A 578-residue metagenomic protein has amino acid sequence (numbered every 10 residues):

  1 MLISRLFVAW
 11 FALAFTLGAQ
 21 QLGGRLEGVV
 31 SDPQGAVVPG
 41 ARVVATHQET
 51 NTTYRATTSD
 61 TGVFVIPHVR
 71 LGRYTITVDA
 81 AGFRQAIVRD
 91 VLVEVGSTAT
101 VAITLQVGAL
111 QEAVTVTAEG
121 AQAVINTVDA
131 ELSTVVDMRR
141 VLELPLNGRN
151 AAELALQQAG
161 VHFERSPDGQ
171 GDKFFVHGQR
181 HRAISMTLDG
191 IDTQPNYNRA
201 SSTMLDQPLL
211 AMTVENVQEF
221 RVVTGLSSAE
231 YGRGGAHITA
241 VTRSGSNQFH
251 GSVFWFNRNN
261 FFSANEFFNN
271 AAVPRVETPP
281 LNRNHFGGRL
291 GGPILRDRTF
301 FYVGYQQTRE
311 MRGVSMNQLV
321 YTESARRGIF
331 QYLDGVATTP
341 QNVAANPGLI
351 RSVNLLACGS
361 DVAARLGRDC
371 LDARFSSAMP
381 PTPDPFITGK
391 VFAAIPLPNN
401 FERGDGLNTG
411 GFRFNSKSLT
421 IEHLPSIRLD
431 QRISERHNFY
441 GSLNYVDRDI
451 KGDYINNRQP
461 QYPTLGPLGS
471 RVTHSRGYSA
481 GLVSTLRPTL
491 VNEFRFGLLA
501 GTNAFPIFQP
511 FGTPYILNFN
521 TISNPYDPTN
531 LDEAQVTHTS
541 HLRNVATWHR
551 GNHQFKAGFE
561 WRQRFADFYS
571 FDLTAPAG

Functional and structural regions predicted by a protein language model:
L2-F7, F11-E131, D137, R436 (+1 more regions): Periplasm-facing N-terminal accessory domains of Gram-negative outer-membrane beta-barrel systems
L22, V37, T50, R70-G72 (+8 more regions): Residue-level preference for beta-strand/loop junctions
T46, P67, D79-A81, R89 (+7 more regions): Surface-exposed loop and edge beta-strand positions of immunoglobulin-like domains
E112, A121-R165, G169-K173, G178-Y231 (+8 more regions): Acidic, glycine-rich flexible loop segments
D449, Q459-P460, T529, K556-G578: Signature of Gram-negative outer-membrane beta-barrel scaffolds
L517-H541, Y569: His/Cys-centered metal/cofactor-coordination and adjacent catalytic loops
R543, T547, Q554-K556, R564: Acidic, Ser/Thr/Gly/Pro-rich low-complexity segments and short DxT(G/T)-type signature motifs
